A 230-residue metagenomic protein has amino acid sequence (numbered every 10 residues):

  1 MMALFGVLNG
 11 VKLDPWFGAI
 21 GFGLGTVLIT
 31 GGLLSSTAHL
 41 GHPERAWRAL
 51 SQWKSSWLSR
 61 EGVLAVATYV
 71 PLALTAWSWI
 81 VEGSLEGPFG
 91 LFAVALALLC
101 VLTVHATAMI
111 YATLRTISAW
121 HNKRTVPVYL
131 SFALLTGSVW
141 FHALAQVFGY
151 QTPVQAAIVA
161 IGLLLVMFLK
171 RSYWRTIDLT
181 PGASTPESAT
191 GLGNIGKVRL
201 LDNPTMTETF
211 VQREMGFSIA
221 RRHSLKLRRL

Functional and structural regions predicted by a protein language model:
M1-G6, G18-R45, E61-V81, V101-A108: Transmembrane-helix bundle segments that line or gate the permeation/cavity pathway in multi-pass membrane proteins
V7-G18, R48-K54: Perimembrane loop-to-helix junctions flanking transmembrane segments
V11, K54-W57, V63-L230: Long, contiguous internal "core" modules enriched in hydrophobic/ aromatic residues
L13, I20-F22, A160: Intrinsically disordered, low-complexity segments enriched in polar/charged residues with Gly/Pro, especially when
